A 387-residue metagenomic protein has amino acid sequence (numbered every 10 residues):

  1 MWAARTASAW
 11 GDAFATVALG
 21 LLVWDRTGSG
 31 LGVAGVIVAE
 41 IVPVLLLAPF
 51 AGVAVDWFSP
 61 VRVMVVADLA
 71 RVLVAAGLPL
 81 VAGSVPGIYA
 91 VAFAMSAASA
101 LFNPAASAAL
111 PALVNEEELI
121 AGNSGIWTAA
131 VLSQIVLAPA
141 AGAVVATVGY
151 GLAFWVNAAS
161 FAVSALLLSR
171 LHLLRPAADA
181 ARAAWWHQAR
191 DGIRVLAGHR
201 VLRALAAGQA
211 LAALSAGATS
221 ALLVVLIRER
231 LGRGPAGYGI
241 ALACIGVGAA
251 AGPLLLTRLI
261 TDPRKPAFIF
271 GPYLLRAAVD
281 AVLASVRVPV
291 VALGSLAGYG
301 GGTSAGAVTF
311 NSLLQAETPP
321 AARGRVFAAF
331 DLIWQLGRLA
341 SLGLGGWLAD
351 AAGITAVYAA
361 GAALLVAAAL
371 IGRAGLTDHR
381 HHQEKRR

Functional and structural regions predicted by a protein language model:
M1-R387: Alpha-helical transmembrane-bundle signature of multi-pass membrane transport and export proteins
